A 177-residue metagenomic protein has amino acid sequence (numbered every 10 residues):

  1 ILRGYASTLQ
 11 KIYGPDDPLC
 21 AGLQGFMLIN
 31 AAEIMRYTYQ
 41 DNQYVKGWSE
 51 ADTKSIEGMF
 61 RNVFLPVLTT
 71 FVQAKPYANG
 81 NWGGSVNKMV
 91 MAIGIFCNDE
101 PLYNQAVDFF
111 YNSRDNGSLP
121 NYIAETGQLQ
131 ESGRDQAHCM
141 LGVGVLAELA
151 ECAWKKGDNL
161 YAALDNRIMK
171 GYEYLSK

Functional and structural regions predicted by a protein language model:
I1-G157: Aromatic-lined, polymer-binding surfaces characteristic of secreted/periplasmic polysaccharide-degrading enzymes
L160-K177: CBM-like carbohydrate-recognition segments
